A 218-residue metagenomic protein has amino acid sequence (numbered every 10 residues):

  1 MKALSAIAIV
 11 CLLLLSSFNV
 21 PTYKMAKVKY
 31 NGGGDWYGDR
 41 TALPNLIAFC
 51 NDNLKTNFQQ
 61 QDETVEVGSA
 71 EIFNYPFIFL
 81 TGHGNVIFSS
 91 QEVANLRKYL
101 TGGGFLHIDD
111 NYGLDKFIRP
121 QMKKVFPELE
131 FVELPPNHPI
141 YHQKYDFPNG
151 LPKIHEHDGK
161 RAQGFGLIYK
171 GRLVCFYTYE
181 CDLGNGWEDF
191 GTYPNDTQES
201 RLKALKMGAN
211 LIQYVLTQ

Functional and structural regions predicted by a protein language model:
M1-I7: Positively charged n-region of N-terminal signal peptides that target proteins for export
I7-S16: Bacterial N-terminal signal peptides
F18-F77, T81-G84, D182-L183, W187-Q218: Aromatic-Pro/Gly-enriched surface loop or interdomain linker that acts as a lid/target-recognition segment
P21-Y23, F73-F77, T101-F105, L129 (+1 more regions): Loop/turn elements at helix/coil->beta-strand transitions in domains of secreted/extracellular proteins
K24, G32-G33, D39-A42, D115-G191 (+1 more regions): An acidic, glycine-rich "communication" segment
M25, F77-K116: Short alpha-beta junction capping motif
N57-V65, I108-N111, L129-N137: Surface-exposed patches in mature extracellular/periplasmic domains of secreted proteins
Q60-V67, S89-N95, G159-Q163: Alpha-helical scaffolding within the catalytic cores of extracellular/periplasmic polymer-degrading hydrolases
